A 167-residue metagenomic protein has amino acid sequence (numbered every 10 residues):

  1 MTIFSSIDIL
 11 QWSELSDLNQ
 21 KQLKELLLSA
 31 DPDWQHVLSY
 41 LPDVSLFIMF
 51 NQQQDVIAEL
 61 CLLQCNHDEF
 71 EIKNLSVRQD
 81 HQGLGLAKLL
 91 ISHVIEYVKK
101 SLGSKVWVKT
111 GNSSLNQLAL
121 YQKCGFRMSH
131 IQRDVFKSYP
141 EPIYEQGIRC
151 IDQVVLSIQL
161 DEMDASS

Functional and structural regions predicted by a protein language model:
I3-D80, I91-S92: Acetyl-CoA-dependent GNAT
V44-L46, C150-V155: Short hydrophobic/aromatic beta-strand or adjacent loop that forms the aromatic wall/cage of a ligand/substrate-binding
E71, S76, W107-K109, V155: Conserved beta-strand segments that form the floor/walls of ligand-binding pockets within enzyme and binding domains
V77, G83-E96, K123: Conserved acetyl-CoA-binding loop-helix of GNAT-fold acetyltransferases
V98-G111: Conserved GNAT acetyl-CoA-binding A-motif
V108-L118, S129, R133-Y139: Conserved beta-strand-loop-alpha-helix junction that forms the acyl-donor binding cleft
E141-R149: Short proline/glycine-enriched turn/loop segments at secondary-structure junctions
